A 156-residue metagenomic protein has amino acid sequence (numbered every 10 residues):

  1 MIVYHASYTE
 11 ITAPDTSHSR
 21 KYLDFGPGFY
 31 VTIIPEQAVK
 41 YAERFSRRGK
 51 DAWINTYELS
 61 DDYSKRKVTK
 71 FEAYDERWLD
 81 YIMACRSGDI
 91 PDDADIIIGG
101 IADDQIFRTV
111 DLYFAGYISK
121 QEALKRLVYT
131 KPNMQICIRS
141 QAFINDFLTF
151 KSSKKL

Functional and structural regions predicted by a protein language model:
M1-L23: Short aromatic-glycine-(Arg/Gly/Cys) micro-motifs in beta-strand/loop hairpins
I11, L23-D24, K40, R44-L156: Conserved NAD+-utilizing ADP-ribose enzyme module
F25-Y30: A short, exposed loop/beta-hairpin motif centered on an aromatic-Gly-Thr core
